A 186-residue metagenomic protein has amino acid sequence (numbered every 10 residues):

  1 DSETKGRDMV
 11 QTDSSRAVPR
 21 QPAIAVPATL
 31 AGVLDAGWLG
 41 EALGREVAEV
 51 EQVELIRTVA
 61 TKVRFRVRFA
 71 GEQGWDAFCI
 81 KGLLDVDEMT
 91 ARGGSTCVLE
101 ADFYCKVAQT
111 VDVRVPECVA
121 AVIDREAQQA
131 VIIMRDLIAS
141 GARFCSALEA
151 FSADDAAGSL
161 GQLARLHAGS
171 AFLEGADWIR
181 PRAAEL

Functional and structural regions predicted by a protein language model:
E3-A130: Conserved NTP-binding catalytic cores of kinases and kinase-like/nucleotidyltransferase enzymes across multiple kinase
A60, V131, A157-G161: Non-catalytic, well-ordered alpha-helical scaffold segments
Q109-V113, D124-A127, A139-R143, R165-F172: Alpha-helix capping at helix-to-loop junctions
V122-D155: Conserved structural core of kinase catalytic domains
I123, L173-L186: Short, glycine/acidic-rich hinge or "gate" loops at secondary-structure transitions that mediate conformational
F144-I179: Conserved kinase catalytic-core helix
